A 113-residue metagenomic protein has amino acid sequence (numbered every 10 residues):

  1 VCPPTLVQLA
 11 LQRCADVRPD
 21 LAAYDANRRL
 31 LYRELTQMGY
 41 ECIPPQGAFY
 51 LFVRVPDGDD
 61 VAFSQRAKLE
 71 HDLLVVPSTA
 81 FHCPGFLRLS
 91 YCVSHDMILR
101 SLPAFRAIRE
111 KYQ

Functional and structural regions predicted by a protein language model:
V1-Q113: PLP-dependent class I/II
